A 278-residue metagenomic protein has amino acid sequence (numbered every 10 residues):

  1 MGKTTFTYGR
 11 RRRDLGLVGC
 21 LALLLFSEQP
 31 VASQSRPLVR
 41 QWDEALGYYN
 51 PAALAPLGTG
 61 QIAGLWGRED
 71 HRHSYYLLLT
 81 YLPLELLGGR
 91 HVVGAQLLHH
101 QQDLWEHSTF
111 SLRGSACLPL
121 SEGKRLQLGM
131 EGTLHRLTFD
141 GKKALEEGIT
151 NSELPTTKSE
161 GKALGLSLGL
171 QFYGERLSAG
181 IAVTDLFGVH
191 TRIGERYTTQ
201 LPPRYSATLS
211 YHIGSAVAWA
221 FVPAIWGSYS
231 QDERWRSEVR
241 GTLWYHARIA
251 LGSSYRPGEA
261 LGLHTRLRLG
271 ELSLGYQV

Functional and structural regions predicted by a protein language model:
M1-R11: N-terminal secretory signal peptides that target proteins for export/translocation
T4, V18-G19, E175: Residue-level detector of transmembrane insertion/anchoring sites
V18-F26: Bacterial N-terminal signal peptides
Q29-S33: Sec/Tat signal peptide C-region and signal peptidase I cleavage site
Q34-V278: Subset of outer-membrane beta-barrel
